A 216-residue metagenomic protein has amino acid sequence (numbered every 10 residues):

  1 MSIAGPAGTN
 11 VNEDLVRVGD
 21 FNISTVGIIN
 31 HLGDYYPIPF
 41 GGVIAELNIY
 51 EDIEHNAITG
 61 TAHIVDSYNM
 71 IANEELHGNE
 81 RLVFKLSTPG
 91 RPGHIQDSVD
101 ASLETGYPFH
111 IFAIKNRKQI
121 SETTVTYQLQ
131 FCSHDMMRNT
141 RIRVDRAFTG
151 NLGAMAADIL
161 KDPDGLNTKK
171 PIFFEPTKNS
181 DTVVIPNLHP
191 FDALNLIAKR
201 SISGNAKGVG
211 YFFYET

Functional and structural regions predicted by a protein language model:
M1-R141: Assembly/oligomerization scaffold segments
I71, T140-G150, N179-I185: Second-shell loop/turn segments in exported
P92-Q96, E104, N167-I172, N205-Y211: Short secondary-structure capping/junction motifs at helix and strand boundaries
T126-L129, S133-D135, F173-T216: Short beta-strand-centered interaction patches in the first periplasmic/extracellular domains of large envelope
N139, A156-I185: N-terminal export/assembly leaders
G153-A157, L194-N195: Extracytoplasmic/secreted envelope proteins and their assembly/folding machinery, especially bacterial periplasmic
